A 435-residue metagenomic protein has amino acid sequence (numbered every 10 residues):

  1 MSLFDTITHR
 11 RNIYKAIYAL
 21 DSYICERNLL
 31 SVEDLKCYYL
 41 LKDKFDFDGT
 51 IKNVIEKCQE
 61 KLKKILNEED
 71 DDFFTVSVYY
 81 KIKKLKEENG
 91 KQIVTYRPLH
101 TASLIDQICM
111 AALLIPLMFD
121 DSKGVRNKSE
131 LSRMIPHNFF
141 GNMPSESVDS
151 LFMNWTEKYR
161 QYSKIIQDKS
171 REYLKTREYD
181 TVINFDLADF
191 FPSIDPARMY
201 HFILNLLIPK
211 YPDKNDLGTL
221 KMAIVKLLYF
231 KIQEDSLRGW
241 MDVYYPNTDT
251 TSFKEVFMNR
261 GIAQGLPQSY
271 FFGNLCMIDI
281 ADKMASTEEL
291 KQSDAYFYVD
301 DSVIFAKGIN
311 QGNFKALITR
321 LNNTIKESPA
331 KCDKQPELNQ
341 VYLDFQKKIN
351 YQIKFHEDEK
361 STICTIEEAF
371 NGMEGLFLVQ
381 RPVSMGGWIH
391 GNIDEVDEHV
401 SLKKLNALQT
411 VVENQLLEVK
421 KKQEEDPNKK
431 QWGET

Functional and structural regions predicted by a protein language model:
M1-E234, T251-M258: Conserved two-metal-ion catalytic palm core of "right-hand" nucleic acid polymerases, unifying RNA-dependent RNA
A16-A19, V54-K57, K61, L317-R320 (+6 more regions): Charge-rich, solvent-exposed alpha-helical interaction surfaces
K91-Q92, Y173-K175, T248-G261, D333-N350: Intrinsically disordered, low-complexity acidic Ser/Thr-rich regulatory segments
P144, V148-T156, A197, Q233 (+5 more regions): Regulatory and interdomain segments flanking nucleotide-handling catalytic cores in signaling/defense enzymes
L174-V299, V303-K326, Q409-T435: Conserved polymerase palm-domain catalytic core
V256, H356-I366: Long, charge-dense tracts
A306-H356: Helical (often loop-to-helix) elements that flank the catalytic cores of nucleotide-handling enzymes
K348-Q352, T365-T435: Active-site and adjacent loop segments of nucleotide-processing enzymes that use two-metal-ion phosphate chemistry
